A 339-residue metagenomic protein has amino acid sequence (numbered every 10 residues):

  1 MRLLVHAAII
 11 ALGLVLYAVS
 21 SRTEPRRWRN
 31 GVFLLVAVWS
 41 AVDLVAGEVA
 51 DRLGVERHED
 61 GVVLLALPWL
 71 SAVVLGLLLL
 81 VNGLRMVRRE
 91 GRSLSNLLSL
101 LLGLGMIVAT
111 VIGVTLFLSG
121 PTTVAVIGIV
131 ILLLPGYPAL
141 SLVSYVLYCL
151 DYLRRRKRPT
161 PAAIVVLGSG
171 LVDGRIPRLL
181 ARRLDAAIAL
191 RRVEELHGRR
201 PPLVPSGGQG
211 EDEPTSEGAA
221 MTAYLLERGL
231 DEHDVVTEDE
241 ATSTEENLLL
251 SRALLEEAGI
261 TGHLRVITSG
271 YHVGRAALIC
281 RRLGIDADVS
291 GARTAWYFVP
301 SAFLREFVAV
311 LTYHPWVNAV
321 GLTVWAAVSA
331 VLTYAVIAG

Functional and structural regions predicted by a protein language model:
M1-R158, E257-H263, I267-G339: Extended hydrophobic blocks
V124-A125, V146-L147, Y152-A302: A structural signal for short, hydrophobic/glycine-enriched beta-strand patches
